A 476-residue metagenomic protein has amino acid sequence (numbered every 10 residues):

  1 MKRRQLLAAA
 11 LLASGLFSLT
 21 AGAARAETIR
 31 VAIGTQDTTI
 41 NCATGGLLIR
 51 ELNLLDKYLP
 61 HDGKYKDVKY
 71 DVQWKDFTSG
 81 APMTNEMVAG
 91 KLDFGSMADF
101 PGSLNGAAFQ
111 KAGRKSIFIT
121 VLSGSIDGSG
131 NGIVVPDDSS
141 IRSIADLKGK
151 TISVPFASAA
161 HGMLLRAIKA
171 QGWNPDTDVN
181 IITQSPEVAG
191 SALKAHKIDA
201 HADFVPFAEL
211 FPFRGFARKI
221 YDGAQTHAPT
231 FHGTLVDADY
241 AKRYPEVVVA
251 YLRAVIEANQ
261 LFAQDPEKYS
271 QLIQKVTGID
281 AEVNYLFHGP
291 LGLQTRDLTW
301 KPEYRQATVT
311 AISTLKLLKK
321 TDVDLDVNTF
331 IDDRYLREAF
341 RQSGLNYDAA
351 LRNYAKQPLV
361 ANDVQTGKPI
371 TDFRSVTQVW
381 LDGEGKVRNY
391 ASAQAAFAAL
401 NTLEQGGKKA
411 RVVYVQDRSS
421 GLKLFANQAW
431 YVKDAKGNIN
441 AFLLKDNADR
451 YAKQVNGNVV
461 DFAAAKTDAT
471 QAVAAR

Functional and structural regions predicted by a protein language model:
L19-A26: Sec/Tat signal peptide C-region and signal peptidase I cleavage site
E27-N174, N180-T183, D199, A228: Short, glycine-/small- and polar/acidic-enriched structural segments that line small-molecule recognition paths
D37-I40, Y244-D322: Secondary-structure end/capping motifs
I49, G130-S140, T230-E246, V432-D434: A bilobed periplasmic-binding-protein/Venus flytrap-type ligand-binding module shared by bacterial periplasmic
K66-V68, T151, P155-R166, Q171 (+2 more regions): Ligand-binding clefts/hinges and TM-proximal coupling segments of bilobed small-molecule sensing domains
Q110, D176, I182, E187-V276 (+2 more regions): Pocket-lining segment of extracytoplasmic ligand-binding domains
K316-V360: Conserved C-terminal helix/tail region of periplasmic/extracytoplasmic solute-binding proteins
N362-G367: Short cysteine-rich clusters marking metal-coordination/redox-active sites
